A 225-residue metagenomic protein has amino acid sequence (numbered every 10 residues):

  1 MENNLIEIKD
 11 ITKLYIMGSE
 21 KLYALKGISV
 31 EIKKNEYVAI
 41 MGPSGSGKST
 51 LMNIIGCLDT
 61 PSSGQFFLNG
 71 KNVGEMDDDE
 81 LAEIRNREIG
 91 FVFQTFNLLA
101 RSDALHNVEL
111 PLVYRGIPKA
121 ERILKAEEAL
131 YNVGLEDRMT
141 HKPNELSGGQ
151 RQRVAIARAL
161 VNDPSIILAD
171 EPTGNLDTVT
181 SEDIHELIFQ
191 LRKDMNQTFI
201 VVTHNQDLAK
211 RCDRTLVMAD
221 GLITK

Functional and structural regions predicted by a protein language model:
N4-M218: ABC family nucleotide-binding domain
D220-K225: Conserved switch/coupling elements of ABC/ABC-like ATPase nucleotide-binding domains
